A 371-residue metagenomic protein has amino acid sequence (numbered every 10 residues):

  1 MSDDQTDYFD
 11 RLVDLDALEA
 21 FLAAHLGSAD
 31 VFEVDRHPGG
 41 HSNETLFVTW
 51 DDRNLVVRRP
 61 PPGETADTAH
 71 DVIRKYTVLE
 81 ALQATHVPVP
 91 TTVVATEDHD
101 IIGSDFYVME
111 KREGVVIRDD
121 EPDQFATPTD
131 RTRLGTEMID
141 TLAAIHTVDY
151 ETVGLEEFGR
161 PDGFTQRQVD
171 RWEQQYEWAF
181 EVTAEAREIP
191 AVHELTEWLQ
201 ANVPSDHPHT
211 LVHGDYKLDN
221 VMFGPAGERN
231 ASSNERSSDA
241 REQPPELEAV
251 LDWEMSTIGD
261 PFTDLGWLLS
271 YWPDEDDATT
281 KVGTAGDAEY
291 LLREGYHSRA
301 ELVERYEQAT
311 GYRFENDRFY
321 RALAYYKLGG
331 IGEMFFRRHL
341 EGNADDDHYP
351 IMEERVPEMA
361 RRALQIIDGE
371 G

Functional and structural regions predicted by a protein language model:
S2-V34: Juxta-kinase regulatory segment immediately upstream of eukaryotic protein kinase catalytic domains
D35-T210, N230-P245: ATP-binding pocket architecture of kinase catalytic cores
D67, P128-G135, D287-Y296, P350: A short acidic, glycine-rich active-site loop that binds or catalyzes chemistry on phosphate/adenosine moieties
D215: Conserved catalytic-loop position in the HRD/HxD motif
L251-S256: Activation of the activation-loop gatekeeper triad in protein kinase-fold domains
T263-T310, Y326-E341: Active-site activation/catalytic loop segments of kinase-like enzymes and analogous catalytic loops in related
Y312-N316, G330-G371: Helical subdomain adjoining the active site within ATP-dependent kinase catalytic cores
